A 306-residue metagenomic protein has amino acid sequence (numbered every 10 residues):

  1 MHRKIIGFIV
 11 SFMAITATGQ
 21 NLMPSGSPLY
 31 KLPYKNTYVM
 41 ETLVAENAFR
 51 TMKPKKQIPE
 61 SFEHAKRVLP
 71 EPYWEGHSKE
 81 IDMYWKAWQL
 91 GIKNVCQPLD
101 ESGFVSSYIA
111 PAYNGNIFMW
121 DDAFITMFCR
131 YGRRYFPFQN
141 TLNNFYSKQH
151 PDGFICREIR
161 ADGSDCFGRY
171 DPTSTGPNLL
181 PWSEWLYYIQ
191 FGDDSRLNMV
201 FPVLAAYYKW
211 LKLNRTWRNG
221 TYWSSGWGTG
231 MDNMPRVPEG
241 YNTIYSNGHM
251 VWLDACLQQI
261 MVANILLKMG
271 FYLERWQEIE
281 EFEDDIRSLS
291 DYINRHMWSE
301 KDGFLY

Functional and structural regions predicted by a protein language model:
M1, N114-F118, P202: Short helix-capping and inter-helix turn/linker motifs at the boundaries of alpha-helical repeat units
M1-Q20: Bacterial Sec-dependent N-terminal signal peptides
Q20-G115, N140, Y292-M297: Low-complexity, Ser/Thr/Pro/Gly-enriched N-terminal "stalk/linker" regions
S25-P54, P111-A112, F154-L179, K212-D284 (+1 more regions): The feature captures the catalytic groove of carbohydrate-active enzymes
A65-S78, A123-F136, L179-R196, L257-W276: Well-ordered alpha-helical scaffold segments within catalytic/enzyme domains
V68-K93, G132, F145, H150-F154 (+3 more regions): Active-site acid/base region of carbohydrate-active enzymes
G115-Q149: Alpha-helical support elements that line or immediately flank enzyme active sites and cofactor-binding pockets
I117, Y170-G176, L180-Q190, W298-Y306: C-terminal capping/lid segments that line or modulate ligand- or cofactor-binding pockets
